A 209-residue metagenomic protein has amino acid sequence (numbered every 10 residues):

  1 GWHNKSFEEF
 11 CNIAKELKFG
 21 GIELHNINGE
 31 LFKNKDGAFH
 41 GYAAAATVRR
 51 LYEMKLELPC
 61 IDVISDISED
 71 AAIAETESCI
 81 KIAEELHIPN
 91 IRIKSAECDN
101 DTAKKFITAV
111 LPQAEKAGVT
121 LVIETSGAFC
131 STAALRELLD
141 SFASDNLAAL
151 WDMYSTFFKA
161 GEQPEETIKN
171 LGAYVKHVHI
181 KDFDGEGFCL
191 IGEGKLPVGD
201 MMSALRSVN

Functional and structural regions predicted by a protein language model:
G1-N90, T108, E115, S144 (+2 more regions): N-terminal pre-domain/capping segments
E9, I22, N90, A109-A204: Acidic/histidine-rich catalytic cores of soluble enzymes
N26, S95, D182: Short secondary-structure boundary segments
E30, S65-D70, E97-D101, G127-C130 (+2 more regions): Short, small-residue-enriched loops and turns at beta-alpha junctions that line or gate enzyme active sites
H40-Y42, D99-I107, T132-A133: Active-site-adjacent beta->alpha loops and helix N-cap segments on the catalytic face of soluble alpha/beta enzymes
S78, D101, T120: Active-site mouth of glycoside hydrolases
